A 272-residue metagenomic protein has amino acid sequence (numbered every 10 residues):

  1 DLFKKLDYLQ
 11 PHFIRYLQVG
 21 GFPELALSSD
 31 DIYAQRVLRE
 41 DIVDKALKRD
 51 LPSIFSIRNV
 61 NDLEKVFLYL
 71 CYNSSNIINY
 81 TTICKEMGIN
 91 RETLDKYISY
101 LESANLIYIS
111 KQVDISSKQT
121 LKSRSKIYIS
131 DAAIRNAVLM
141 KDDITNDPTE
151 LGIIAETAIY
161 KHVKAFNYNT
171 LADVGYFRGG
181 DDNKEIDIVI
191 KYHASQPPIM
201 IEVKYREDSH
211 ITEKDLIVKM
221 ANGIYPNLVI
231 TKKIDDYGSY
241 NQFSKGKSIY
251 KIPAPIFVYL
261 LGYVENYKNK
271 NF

Functional and structural regions predicted by a protein language model:
D1-K161, A165, Y176-R178: Interdomain hinge/linker elements that couple catalytic modules in large macromolecular machines
S99-Y100, L106, K111-F272: A cross-kingdom feature that marks ATP-driven nucleic-acid transaction machinery
